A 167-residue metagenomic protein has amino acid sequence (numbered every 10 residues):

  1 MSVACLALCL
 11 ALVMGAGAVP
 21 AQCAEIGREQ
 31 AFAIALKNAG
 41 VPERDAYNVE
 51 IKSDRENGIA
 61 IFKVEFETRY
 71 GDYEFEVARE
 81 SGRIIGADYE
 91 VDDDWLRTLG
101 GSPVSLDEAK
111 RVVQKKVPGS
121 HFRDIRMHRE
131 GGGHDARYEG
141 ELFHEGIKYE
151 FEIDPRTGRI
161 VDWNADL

Functional and structural regions predicted by a protein language model:
V3-L8, G15-L167: Long, terminal "pre-/pro-" and other extracytoplasmic accessory regions that lie outside the mature folded/catalytic
